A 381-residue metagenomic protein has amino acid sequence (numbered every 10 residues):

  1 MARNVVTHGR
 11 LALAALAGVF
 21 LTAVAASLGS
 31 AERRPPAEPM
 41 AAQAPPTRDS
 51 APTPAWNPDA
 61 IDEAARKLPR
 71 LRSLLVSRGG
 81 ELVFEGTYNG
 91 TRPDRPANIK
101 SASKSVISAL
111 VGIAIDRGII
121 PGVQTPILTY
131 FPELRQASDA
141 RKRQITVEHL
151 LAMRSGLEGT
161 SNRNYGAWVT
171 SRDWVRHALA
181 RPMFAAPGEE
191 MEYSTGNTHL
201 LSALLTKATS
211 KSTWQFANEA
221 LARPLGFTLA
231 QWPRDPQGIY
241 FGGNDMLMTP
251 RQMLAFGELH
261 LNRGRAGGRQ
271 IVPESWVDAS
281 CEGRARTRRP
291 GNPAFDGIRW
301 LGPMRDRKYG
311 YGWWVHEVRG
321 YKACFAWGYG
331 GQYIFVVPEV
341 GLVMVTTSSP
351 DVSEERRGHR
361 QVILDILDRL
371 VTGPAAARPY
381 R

Functional and structural regions predicted by a protein language model:
A2-A15: Bacterial N-terminal signal peptides that target proteins for export
A12-V24: Bacterial N-terminal signal peptides
R33-A37, A326-R381: Structured C-terminal helix/loop/strand segments within mature extracytoplasmic catalytic/sensor domains
D62-R92, G341-V345: A short, well-structured edge-of-sheet supersecondary motif
G80, A97-V123, L150, L201-L205 (+1 more regions): Active-site SXXK
N98, R117-S155, A180, T209-N244 (+1 more regions): Active-site helix/loop module of the DD-peptidase/beta-lactamase fold, centered on the serine-lysine SxxK catalytic
N197-L204, N244-R265, Q332-S348: Active-site-proximal alpha-helical segments within enzyme catalytic domains
T228-A230, C281-V343: Active-site Gly/Thr loop motif
